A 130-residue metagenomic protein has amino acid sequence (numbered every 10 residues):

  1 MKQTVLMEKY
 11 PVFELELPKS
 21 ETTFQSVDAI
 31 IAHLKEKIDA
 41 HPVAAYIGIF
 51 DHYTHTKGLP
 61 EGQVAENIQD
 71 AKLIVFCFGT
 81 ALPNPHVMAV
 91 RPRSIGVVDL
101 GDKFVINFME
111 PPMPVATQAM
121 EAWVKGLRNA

Functional and structural regions predicted by a protein language model:
M1-P42, D51: Terminal, regulation- and interaction-focused segments at domain boundaries
V5-K9, A65-D70, D99-G101: Short, ordered beta-strand-loop transition motifs
A32-P85: Ser/Thr-rich, low-complexity intrinsically disordered terminal regions
M88-A89: Conserved, well-ordered active-site substructure
I95-V97: A structural signal for short hydrophobic beta-strand segments in well-ordered beta-sheet cores
D99-M113: A short beta-strand-loop micro-motif that forms or neighbors metal/cofactor- and ligand-binding patches at active-site
P111-A130: C-terminal partner/receptor-binding element of secreted or periplasmic proteins
